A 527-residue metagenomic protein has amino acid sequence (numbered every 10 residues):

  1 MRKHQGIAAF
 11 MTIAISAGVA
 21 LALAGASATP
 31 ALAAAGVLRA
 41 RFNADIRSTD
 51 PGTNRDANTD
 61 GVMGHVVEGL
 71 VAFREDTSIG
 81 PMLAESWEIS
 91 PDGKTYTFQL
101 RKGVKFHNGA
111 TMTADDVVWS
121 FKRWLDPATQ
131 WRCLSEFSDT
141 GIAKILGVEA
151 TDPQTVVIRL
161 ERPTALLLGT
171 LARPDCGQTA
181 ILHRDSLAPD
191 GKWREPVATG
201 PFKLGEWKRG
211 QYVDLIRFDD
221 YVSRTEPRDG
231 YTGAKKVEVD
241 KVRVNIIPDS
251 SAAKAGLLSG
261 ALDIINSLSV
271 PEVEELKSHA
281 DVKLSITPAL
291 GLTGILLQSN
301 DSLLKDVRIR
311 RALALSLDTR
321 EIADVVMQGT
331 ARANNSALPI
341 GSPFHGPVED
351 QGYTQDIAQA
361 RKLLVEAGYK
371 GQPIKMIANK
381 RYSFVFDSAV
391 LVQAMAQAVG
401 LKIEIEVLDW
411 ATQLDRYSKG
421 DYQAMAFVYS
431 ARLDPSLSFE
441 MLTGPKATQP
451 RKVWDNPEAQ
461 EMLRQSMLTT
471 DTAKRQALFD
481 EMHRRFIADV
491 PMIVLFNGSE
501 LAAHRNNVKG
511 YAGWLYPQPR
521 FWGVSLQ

Functional and structural regions predicted by a protein language model:
L23, Q99, L134-R184, P201-K208 (+1 more regions): Surface-exposed binding/hinge segments that line and control ligand-binding clefts or catalytic entry sites
V37-R39, K208-V213, T293, S316-H345 (+3 more regions): Detector for C-terminal structural segments
R41-P91, K122, T129, V197 (+1 more regions): N-terminal lobe/hinge region of extracytoplasmic solute-binding protein
A44-D60, L83-A84, A110, R132 (+4 more regions): A structural "hinge/loop" feature
R74, I216-D219, A289-A312, S316 (+2 more regions): A bilobed periplasmic-binding-protein/Venus flytrap-type ligand-binding module shared by bacterial periplasmic
E85-W131, T151, V157-R159, L303-K305: Aromatic- and charge-enriched surface segment that lines or borders ligand/interaction sites
H107, R159-Q178, V197-D249, P271-G291 (+1 more regions): Aromatic-rich, solvent-exposed beta-strand/loop patch
F202, R332-E366, S383-V385: Structural transition elements
